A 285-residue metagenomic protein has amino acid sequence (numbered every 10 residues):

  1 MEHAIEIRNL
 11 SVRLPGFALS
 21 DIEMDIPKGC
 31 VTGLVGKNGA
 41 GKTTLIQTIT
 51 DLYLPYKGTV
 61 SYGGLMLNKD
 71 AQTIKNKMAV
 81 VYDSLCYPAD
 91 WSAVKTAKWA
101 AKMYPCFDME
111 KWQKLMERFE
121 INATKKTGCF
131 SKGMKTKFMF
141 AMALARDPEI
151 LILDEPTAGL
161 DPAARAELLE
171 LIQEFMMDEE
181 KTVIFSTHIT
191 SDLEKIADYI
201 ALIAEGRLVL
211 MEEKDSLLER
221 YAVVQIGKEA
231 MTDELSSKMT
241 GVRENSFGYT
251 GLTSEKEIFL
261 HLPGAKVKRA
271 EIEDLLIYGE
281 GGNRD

Functional and structural regions predicted by a protein language model:
I7-L10, F17-P27, G58: Conserved beta-strand
V35-K37: The feature captures the beta-strand-to-loop junction immediately N-terminal to the Walker
T50: Helix-to-loop junction immediately C-terminal to a conserved catalytic motif
G58-K69, T73-I74: Conserved ABC transporter NBD signature motif
V80-M139: ABC-family P-loop ATPase nucleotide-binding domains
L151-E155: Catalytic Walker B motif of ABC-type/P-loop ATPase nucleotide-binding domains
L169-T253: ABC transporter nucleotide-binding domain
